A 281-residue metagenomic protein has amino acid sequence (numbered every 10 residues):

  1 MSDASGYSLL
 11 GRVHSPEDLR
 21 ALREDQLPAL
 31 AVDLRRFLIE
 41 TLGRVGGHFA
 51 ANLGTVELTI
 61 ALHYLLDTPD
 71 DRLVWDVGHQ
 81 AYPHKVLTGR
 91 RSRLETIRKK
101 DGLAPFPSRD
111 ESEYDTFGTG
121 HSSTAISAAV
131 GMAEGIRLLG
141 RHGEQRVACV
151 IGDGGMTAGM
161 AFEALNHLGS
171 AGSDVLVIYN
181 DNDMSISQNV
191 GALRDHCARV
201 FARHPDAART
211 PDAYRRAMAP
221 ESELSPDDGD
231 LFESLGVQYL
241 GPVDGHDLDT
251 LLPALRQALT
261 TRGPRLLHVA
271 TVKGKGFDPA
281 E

Functional and structural regions predicted by a protein language model:
S2-T88, L231-T271: N-terminal amphipathic, basic-rich helices that act as targeting or association modules
D3-A4, N182-E281: Long, well-ordered, tryptophan-enriched scaffold segments
S8-S15, R36-T41, A104-T116, Q145 (+2 more regions): Gly-rich Lys/Arg/Thr-decorated short loops/hinges at beta-loop-alpha junctions or inter-strand turns that position
D18, D153, D181: Acidic active-site catalytic centers that drive phospho-/nucleotidyl reactions and related ester hydrolyses
V32-G43, D67, K99-G102, E134-G140 (+6 more regions): Generic secondary-structure signature for well-ordered alpha-helical cores
H48-A171: Cofactor-binding active-site loop characterized by glycine-rich and histidine/acidic residues
D76, V150-I151, L176-N180, H268-K273: Short beta-strand segments
A158-N180, H196-F201: A short alpha/beta connector and helix-capping loop motif
